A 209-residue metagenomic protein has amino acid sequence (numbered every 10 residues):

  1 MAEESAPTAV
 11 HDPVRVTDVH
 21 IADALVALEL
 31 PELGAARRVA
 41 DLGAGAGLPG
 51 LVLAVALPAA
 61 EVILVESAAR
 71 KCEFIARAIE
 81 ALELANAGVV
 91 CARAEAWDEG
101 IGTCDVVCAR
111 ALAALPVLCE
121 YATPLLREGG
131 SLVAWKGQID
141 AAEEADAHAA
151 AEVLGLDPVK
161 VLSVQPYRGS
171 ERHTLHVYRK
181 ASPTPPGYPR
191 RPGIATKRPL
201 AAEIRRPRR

Functional and structural regions predicted by a protein language model:
M1-A36, A40, R70-A85: Class I SAM-dependent transferase core
A46-A59: Conserved SAM-binding loop of SAM-dependent methyltransferases across substrates and taxa, primarily the Class I
E61-E66: Conserved SAM-binding motif I beta-strand of class I
K71-E73, D140, E144: Short alpha-helix immediately C-terminal to the canonical SAM-binding loop
E83-A94: Conserved SAM-binding strand-loop segment of SAM-dependent methyltransferases
E95-V106: A short acidic, Gly/Pro-enriched loop at the edge of an enzyme's catalytic core that lines a small-molecule cofactor
L126-E128: Helix-to-beta-strand junctions that scaffold the AdoMet/dcAdoMet cofactor pocket in Class I SAM-dependent enzymes
A145-R209: SAM/dcSAM-binding transferase cores
